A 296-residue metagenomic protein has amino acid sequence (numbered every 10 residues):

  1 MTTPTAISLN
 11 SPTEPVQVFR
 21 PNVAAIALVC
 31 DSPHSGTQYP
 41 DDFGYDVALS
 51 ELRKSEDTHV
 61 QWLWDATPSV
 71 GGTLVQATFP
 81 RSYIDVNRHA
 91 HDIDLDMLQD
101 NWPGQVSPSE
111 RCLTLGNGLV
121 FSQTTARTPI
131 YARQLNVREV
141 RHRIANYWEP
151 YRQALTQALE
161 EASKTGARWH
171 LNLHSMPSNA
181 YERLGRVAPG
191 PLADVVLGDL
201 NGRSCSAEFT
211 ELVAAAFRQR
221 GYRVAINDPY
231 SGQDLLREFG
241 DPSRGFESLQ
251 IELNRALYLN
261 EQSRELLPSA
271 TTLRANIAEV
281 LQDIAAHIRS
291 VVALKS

Functional and structural regions predicted by a protein language model:
T2-H170, S175-K295: N-terminal catalytic or cofactor-binding beta/alpha core of small enzyme domains
